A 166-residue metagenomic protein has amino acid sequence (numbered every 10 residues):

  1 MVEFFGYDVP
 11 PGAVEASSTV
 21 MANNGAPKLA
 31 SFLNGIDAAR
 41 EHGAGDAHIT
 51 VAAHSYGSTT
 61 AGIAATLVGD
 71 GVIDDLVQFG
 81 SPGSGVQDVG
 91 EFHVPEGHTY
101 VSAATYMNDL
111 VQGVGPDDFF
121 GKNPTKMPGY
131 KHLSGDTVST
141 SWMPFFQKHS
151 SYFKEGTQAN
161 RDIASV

Functional and structural regions predicted by a protein language model:
M1-A47, L67-V166: Lipolytic serine-hydrolase domain surface
A52-A61: Gly/Ala-rich beta-loop-alpha elbow adjacent to hydrolase catalytic centers
G62-T66: Short, hydrophobic alpha-helix immediately C-terminal to the catalytic nucleophile
